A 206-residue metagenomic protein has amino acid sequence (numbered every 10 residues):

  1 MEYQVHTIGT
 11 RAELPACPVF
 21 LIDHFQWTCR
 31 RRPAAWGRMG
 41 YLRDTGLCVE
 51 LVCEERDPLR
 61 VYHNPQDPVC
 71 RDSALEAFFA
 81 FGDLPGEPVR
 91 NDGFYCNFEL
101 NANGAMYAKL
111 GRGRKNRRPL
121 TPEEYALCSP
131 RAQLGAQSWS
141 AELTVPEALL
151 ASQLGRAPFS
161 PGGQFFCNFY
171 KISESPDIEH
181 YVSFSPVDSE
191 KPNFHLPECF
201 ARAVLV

Functional and structural regions predicted by a protein language model:
M1-V206: Structural preference for beta-rich elements and adjacent junctions enriched in aromatics
